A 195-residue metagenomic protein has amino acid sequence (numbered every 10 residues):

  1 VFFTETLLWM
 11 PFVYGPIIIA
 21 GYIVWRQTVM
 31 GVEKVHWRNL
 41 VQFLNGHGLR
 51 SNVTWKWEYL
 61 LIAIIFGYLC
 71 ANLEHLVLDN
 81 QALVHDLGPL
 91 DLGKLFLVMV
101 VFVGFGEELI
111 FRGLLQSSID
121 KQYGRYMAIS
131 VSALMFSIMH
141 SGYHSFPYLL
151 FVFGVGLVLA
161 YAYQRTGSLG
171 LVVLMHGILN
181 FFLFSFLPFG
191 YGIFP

Functional and structural regions predicted by a protein language model:
F2-V103, I193-P195: Juxtamembrane helix-loop-helix connectors linking adjacent transmembrane helices in multi-pass membrane enzymes
I17, I110-F111, L115, Y143 (+2 more regions): Hydrophobic side chains within alpha-helical segments
V32, V77-A82, I110, L114 (+6 more regions): Membrane-interfacial segments
F43-V53, F105-V131, Y161-S168: Membrane-interface helix/loop boundary segments of multi-pass membrane proteins
P89-G93, E107-Q116, A133-H140: Short juxtamembrane and helix-loop transition motifs at transmembrane-helix boundaries in membrane proteins
F105, Y126-P195: Functionally important transmembrane alpha-helices
